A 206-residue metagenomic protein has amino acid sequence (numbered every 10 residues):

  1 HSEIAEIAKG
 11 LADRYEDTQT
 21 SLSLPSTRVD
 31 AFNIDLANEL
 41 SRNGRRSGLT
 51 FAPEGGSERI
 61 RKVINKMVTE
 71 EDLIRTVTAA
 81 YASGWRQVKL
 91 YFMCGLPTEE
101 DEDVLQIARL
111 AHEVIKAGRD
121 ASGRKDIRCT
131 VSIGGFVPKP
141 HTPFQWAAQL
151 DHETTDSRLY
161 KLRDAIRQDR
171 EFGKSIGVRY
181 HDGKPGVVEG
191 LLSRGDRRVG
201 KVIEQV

Functional and structural regions predicted by a protein language model:
H1-R128, I133: Conserved SAM/AdoMet-binding glycine-rich loop
Y81, L96, V104-V206: Auxiliary Fe-S-binding modules of radical SAM enzymes
